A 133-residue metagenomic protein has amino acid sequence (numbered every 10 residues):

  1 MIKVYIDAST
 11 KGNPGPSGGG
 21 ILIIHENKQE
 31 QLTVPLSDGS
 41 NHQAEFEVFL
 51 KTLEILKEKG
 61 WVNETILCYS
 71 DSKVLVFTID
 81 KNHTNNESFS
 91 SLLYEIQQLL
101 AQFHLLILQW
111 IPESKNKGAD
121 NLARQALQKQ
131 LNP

Functional and structural regions predicted by a protein language model:
M1-Q43, E54-I55: RNase H-like nuclease fold core
S9-N13, K51-L122, K129: RNase H catalytic domain
A44, V48: Loop-to-helix element that buttresses phosphate recognition and phosphoryl-transfer chemistry
